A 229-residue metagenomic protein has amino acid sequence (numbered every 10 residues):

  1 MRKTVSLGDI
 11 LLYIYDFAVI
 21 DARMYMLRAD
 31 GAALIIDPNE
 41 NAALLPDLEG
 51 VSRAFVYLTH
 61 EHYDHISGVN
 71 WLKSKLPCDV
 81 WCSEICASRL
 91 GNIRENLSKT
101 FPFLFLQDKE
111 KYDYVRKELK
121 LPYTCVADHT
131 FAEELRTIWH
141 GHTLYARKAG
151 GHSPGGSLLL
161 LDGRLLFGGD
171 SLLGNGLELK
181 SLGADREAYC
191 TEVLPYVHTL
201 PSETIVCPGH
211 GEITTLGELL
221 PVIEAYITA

Functional and structural regions predicted by a protein language model:
R2-E49, L158-G169: Conserved beta-strand hairpin/beta-sheet module of binuclear metal-dependent hydrolase folds, prominently
V5-L12, Y114-L119, W139-T143: Short Pro/Gly-enriched beta-strand edge/turn motifs at strand-loop
I10, V51-A54, C78, H142 (+1 more regions): A structural micro-motif
Y15-F17, V126-D128, K148-G150: Short Gly/Pro-enriched turn/cap motifs at secondary-structure boundaries
A33, R136, T143-T228: Metallo-beta-lactamase
A33-I36, F55-L58, K148: Short catalytic-loop micro-motif centered on adjacent basic/acidic residues
E40-N41, Y63, C86, G151 (+2 more regions): Short, glycine/acidic-enriched loop or turn micro-motifs at the edges of active sites
N41, L45-R136, P221-A225: Active-site HxH/HxHxD metal-binding segment of metal-dependent hydrolases
